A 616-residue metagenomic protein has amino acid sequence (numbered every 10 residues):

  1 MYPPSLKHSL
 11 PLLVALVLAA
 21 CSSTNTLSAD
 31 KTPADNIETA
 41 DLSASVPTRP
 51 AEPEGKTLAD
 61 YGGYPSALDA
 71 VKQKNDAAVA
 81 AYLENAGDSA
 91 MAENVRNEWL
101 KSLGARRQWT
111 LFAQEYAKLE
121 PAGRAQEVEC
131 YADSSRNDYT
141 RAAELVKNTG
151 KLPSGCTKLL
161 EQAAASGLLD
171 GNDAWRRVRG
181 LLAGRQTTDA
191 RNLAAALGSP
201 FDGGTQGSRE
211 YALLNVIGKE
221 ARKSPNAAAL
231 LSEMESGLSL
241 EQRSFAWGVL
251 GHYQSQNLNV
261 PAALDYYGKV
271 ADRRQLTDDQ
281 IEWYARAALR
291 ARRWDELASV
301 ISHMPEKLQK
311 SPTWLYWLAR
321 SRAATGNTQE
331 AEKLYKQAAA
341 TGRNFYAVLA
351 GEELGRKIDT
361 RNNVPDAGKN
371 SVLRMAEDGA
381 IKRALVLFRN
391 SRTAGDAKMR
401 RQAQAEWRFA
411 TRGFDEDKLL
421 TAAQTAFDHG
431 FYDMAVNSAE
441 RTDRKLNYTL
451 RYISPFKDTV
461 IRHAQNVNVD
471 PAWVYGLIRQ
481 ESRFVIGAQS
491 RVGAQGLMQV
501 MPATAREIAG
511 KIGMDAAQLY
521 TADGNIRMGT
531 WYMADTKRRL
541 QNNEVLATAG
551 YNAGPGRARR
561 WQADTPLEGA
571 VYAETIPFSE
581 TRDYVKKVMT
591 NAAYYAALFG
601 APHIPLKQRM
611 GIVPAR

Functional and structural regions predicted by a protein language model:
M1-Y2, R616: Short, intrinsically disordered, low-complexity terminal/loop segments
Y2-T26, V588: Gram-negative bacterial Sec-dependent N-terminal signal peptides
P3, S9, P65, G268 (+2 more regions): Compositionally biased, intrinsically disordered low-complexity regions enriched in proline and serine
V14-V17, L213-I217, Y595: Short, Φ-rich (hydrophobic/aromatic) sequence segments
C21-N466, A472, V492, V545: Alpha-helical solenoid repeat scaffolds
L230-G237, D265, D272, D278 (+5 more regions): Catalytic glycan-binding domains that act on GlcNAc-containing polysaccharides
